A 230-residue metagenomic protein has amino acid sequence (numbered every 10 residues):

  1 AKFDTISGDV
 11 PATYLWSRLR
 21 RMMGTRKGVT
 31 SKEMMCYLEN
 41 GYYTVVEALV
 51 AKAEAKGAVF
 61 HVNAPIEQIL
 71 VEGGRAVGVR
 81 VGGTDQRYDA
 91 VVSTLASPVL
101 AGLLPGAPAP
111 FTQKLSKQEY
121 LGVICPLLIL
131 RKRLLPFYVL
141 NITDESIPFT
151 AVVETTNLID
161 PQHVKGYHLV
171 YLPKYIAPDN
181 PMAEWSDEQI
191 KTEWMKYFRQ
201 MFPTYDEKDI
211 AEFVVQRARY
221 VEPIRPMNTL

Functional and structural regions predicted by a protein language model:
A1-I69: Active-site/ligand-binding neighborhood in enzyme catalytic cores
K2, I6, V10, L15 (+6 more regions): Glycine-rich, flexible loop/turn motifs
G8-P11, L15, R20, G24 (+8 more regions): Short capping/connector residues at structural and topological boundaries
T30-E33, K174-N180, R217-R219: Short, local alpha-helical segments
V59, A151, D209-E212: Conserved beta-strand segments of alpha/beta enzyme cores
A64-Y205: Mid-domain catalytic core of redox enzymes that form a hydrophobic substrate pocket/lid adjacent to a catalytic redox
T192-L230: Flavin (FAD/FMN) cofactor-binding core of flavoprotein oxidoreductases
